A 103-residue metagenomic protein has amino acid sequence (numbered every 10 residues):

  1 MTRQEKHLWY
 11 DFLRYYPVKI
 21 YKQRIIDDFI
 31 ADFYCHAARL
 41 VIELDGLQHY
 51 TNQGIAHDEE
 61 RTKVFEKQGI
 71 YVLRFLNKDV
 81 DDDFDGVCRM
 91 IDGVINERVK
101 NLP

Functional and structural regions predicted by a protein language model:
M1-P103: Nucleic-acid endo/exonuclease domains
